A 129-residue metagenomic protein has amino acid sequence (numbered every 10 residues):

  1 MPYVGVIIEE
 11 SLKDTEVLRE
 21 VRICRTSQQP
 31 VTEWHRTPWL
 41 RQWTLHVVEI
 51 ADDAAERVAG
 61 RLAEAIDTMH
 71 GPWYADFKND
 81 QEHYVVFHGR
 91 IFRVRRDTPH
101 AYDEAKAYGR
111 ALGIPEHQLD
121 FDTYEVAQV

Functional and structural regions predicted by a protein language model:
M1, I7, T37-W39, Y74 (+3 more regions): Generic structural signal for short, flexible, solvent-exposed coil/loop and linker residues
M1-I23: Short, extreme N-terminal segment that most often corresponds to the first beta-strand
S11-V17, M69-H70, A101-D103: Proteins with a high burden of low-complexity, intrinsically disordered sequence enriched in S/T/G/P/A and R, requiring
T15-V17, V58, L119: Short acidic, gly/pro-rich beta-turn/loop elements at beta-sheet edges and active-site/ligand-binding grooves
L18, C24-Q29, D120, E125-A127: A generic structural micro-environment signature that highlights single residues at secondary-structure boundaries
R25-R96: Short, intrinsically disordered low-complexity segments
F92-V129: Acidic, proline/glycine-rich low-complexity IDRs
